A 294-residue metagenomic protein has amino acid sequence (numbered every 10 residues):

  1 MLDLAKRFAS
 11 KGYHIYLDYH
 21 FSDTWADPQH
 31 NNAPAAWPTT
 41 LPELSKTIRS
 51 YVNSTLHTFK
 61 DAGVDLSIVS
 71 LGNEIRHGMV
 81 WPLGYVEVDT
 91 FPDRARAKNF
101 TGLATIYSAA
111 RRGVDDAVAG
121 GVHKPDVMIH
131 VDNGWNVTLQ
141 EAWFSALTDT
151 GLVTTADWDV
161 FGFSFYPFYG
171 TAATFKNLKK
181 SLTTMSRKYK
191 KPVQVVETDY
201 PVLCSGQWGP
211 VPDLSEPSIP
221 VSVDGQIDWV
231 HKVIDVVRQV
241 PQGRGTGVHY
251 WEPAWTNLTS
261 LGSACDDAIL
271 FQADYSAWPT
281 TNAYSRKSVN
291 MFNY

Functional and structural regions predicted by a protein language model:
M1-G12, N53-V64, E141-V153, F175-V193 (+1 more regions): Short amphipathic alpha-helices and their capping/turn segments at secondary-structure boundaries
M1-R7, P34-P42, V80-V88, G134-T150 (+2 more regions): Short, electropositive alpha-helical surface patch
M1-V127, D132: Substrate-binding cleft and catalytic face of glycoside hydrolase catalytic domains, especially the flexible beta-alpha
I15-D27, V193-G206, P253-T259: Short, solvent-exposed beta-strand-terminating loops
I15-Y19, S67-L71, V127-I129, D159-F163 (+2 more regions): Hydrophobic faces of well-ordered beta-strands that scaffold small-molecule active sites in alpha/beta enzyme cores
D23-W25, I75-M79, W135, P167-Y169 (+2 more regions): Feature marks short, surface-exposed loop/turn motifs that line or immediately flank catalytic pockets and channel
E87-P212: Noncatalytic carbohydrate-binding groove/subsite architecture in carbohydrate-active enzymes
K180, T184, L203-Y294: Aromatic-rich peripheral "rim/lid" segments of glycoside hydrolase catalytic domains that contact and position glycan
